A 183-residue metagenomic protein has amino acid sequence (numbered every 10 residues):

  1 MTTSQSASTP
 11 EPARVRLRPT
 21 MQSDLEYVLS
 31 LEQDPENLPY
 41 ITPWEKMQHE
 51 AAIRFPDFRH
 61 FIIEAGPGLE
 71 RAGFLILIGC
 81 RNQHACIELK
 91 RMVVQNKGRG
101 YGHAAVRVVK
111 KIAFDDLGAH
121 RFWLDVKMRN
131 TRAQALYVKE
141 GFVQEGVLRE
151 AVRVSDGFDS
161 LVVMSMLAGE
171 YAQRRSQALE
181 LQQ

Functional and structural regions predicted by a protein language model:
M1-E11: Short acidic N-proximal helix/loop "leader" segments that mark the beginning of a domain or an inter-domain linker
R16-S23, L29-K97, H103-V106, I112-L117 (+2 more regions): Acetyl-CoA-dependent GNAT
F58, D159-V163: Short hydrophobic/aromatic beta-strand or adjacent loop that forms the aromatic wall/cage of a ligand/substrate-binding
D115-D125: Conserved GNAT acetyl-CoA-binding A-motif
L124-Q134, A151-S155: Conserved beta-strand-loop-alpha-helix junction that forms the acyl-donor binding cleft
Y137, F142, M164: Conserved active-site tyrosine of GNAT-family acetyltransferases
